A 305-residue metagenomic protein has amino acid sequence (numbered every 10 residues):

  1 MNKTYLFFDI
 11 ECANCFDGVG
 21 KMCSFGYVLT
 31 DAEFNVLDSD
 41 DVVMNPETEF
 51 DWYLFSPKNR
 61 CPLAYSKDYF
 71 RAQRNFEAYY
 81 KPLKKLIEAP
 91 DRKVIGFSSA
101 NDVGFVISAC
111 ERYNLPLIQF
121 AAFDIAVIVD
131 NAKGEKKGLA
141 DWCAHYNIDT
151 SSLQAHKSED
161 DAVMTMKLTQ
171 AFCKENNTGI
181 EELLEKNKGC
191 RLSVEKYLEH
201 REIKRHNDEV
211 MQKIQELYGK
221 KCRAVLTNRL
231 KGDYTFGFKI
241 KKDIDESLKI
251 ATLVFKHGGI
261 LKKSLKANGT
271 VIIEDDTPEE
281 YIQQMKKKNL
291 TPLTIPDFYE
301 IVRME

Functional and structural regions predicted by a protein language model:
N2-I107, A144: Conserved non-catalytic scaffold segment of RNase H-like nuclease domains
C12-N14, V127, M164: Short, glycine/acidic-enriched loop or turn micro-motifs at the edges of active sites
P46-C61, K67-F70, I125-A162: Active-site-proximal helix-loop-helix substrate-binding element of RNase H-like nuclease domains
P90-A100, G104-A109, A140-D208: Acidic, Mg2+-coordinating catalytic module of metal-dependent nucleases/exonucleases that use a two-metal-ion mechanism
V94-F97, A122, T294: A structural signal for short, well-ordered beta-strand segments and their strand-loop junctions that often border
D102-F123: Substrate-recognition/cap helix-loop segment adjacent to the acidic, metal-dependent catalytic center of Asp-based
I107, L115-P116, D130, E135-K137 (+1 more regions): Catalytic phosphate/metal-binding cores of nucleic-acid and nucleotide-processing enzymes, i.e., regions that mediate
E185-E305: DNA strand-break repair and replication-stress modules
